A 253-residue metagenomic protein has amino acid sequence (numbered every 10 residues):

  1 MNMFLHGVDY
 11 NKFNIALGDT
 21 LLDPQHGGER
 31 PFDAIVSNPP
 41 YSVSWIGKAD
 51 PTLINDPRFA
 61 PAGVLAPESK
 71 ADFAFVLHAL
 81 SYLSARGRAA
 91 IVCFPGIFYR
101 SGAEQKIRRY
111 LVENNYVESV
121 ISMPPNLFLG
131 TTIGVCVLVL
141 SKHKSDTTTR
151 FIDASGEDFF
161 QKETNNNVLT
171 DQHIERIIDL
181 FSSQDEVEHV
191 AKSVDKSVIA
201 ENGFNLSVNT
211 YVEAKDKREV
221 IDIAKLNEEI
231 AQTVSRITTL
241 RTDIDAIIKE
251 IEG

Functional and structural regions predicted by a protein language model:
M1-G27: SAM-dependent nucleic-acid methyltransferase catalytic core
L17-G253: A conserved structural/catalytic subdomain of Rossmann-like adenosyl-cofactor enzymes
